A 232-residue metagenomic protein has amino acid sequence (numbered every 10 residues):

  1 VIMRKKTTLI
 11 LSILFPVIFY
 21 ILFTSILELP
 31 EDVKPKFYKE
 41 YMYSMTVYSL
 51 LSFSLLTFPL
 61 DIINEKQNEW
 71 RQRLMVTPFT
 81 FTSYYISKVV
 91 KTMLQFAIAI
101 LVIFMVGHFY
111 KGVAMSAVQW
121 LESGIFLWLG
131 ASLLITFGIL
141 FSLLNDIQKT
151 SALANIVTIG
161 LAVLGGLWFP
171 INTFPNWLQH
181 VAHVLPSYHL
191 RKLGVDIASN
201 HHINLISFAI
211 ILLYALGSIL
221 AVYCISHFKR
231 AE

Functional and structural regions predicted by a protein language model:
R4-L29, Y38-T57, A97-I98, N155-A162 (+1 more regions): Hydrophobic alpha-helical transmembrane segments of multi-pass membrane transport/permease proteins
S12, F23-T24, K192-E232: Alpha-helical transmembrane segments of multi-pass membrane transporters/translocases
I18, Y38-G107, I156: Hydrophobic alpha-helical transmembrane segments of multi-pass membrane transport proteins
L22-L27, L144-V184: Transmembrane helix segments
F23-E31, P59, G107-M115, S142-D146 (+3 more regions): Short helix-capping/hinge motifs at transmembrane helix termini and TM-loop junctions
E31-D61, I125-I139, L143: Hydrophobic alpha-helical transmembrane segments of membrane proteins
F81, V89-A154, H202-F208, L212 (+1 more regions): Alpha-helical transmembrane segments and their short interhelical loops
F169-F208: Short hydrophobic, aromatic-rich alpha-helical segments embedded in or entering the lipid bilayer of multi-pass
